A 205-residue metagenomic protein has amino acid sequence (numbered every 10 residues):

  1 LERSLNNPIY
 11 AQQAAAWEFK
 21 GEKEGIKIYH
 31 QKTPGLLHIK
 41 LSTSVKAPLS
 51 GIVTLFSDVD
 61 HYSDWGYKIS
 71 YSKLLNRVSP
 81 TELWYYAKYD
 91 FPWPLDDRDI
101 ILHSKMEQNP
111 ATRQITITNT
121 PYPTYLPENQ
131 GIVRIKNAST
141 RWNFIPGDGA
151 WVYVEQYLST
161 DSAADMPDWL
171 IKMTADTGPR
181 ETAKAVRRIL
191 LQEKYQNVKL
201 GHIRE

Functional and structural regions predicted by a protein language model:
L1-E205: Eukaryotic helix-grip
